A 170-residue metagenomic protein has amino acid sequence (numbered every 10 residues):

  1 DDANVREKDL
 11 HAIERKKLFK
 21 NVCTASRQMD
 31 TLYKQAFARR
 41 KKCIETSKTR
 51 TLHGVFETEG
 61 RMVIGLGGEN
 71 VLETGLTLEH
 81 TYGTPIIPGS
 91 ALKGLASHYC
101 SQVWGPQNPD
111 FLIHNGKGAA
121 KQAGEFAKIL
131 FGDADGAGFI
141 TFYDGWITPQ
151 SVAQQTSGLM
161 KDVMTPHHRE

Functional and structural regions predicted by a protein language model:
D1-E170: Basic, Gly/Ser/Thr-rich N-terminal segments that form RNA-phosphate-binding interfaces in CRISPR RAMP
